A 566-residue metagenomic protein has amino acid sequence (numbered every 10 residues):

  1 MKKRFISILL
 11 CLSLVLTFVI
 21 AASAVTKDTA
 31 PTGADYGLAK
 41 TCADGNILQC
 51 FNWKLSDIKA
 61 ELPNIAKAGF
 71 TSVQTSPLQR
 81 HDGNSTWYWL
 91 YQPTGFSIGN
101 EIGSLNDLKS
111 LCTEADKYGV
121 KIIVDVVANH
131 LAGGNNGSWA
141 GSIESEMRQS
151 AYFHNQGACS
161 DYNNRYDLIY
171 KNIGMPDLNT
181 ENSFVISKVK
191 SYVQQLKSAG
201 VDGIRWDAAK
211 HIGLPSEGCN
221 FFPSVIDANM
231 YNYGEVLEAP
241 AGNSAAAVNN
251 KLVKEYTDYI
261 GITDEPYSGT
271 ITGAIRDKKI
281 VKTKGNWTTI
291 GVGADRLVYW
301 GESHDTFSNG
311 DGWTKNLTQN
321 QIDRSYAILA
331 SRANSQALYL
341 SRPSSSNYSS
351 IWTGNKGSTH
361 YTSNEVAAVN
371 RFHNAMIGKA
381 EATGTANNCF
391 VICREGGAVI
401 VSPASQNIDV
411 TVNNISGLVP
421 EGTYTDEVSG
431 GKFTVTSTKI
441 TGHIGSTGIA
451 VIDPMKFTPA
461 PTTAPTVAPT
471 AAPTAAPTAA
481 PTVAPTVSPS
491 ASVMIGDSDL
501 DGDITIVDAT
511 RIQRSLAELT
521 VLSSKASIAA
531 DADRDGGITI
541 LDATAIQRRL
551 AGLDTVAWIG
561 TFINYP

Functional and structural regions predicted by a protein language model:
R4-S23: Sec-dependent N-terminal signal peptides of Gram-positive bacterial secreted proteins and lipoproteins
I20-S23, P465-P566: Cellulosome-associated attachment modules in secreted, modular CAZymes
V25-N46, K59-A66, P77, N84-Y91 (+2 more regions): Active-site-proximal helices and loops of the catalytic beta/alpha 8
L38-G45, Q79-T113, I143-N179: Aromatic- and acidic-residue-enriched carbohydrate-binding clefts of CAZyme catalytic domains
N46-S56, M175-S187: Active-site mouth loops of central-metabolism enzymes
F70-L78, L111-A132, W139-A158: Glycine-rich, aromatic-flanked loop segments that form ligand/cofactor-binding clefts across common enzyme folds
N135-F153, C219-E235: A short alpha/beta connector and helix-capping loop motif
H443-A464, A491, I559-P566: A recurrent domain-boundary module in secreted/ectodomain proteins
